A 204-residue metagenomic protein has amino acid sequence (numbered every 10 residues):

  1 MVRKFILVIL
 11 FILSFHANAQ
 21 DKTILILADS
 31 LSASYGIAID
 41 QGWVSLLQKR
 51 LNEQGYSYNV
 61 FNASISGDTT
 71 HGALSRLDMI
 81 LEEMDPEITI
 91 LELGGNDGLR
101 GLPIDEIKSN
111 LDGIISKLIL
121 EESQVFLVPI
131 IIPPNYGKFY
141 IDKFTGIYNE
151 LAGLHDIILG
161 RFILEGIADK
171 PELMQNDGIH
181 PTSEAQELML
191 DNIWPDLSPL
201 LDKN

Functional and structural regions predicted by a protein language model:
K4-S14: Sec-dependent N-terminal signal peptides
F5, N18-I24, Y56, E184-E187 (+1 more regions): Catalytic-site microenvironment of enzymes that process N-acetyl-hexosamine-containing cell-wall polysaccharides
N18-S66, R76-D85: Serine-esterase "nucleophile elbow" of acetyl-processing enzymes
S32-A33, G67, I132, D169: Active-site micro-motifs of SAM-dependent methyltransferase domains
G36, F61-T69, G98-L102, G178: Acidic/histidine-rich helix-loop elements that form or flank divalent-metal/phosphate-binding sites at the catalytic
L74-N204: Alpha-helical cap/lid subdomain in secreted, periplasmic, or secretory-pathway luminal O-acyl-processing enzymes
